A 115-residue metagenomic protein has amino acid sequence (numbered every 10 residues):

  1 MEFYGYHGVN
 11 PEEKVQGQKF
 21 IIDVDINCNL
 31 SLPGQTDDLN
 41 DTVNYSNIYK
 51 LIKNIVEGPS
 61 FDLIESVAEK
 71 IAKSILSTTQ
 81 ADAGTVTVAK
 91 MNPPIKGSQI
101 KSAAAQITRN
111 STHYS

Functional and structural regions predicted by a protein language model:
M1-S115: N-terminal, polar/charged subdomain of small-to-medium soluble alpha/beta proteins
